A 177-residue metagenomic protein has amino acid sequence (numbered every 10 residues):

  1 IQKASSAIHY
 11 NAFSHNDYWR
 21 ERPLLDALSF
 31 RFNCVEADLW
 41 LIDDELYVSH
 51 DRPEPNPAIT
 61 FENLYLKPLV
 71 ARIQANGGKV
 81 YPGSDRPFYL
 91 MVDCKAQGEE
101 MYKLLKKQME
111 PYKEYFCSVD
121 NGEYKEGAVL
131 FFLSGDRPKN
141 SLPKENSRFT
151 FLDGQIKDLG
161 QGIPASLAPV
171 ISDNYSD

Functional and structural regions predicted by a protein language model:
I1-D177: Phosphate-group recognition and catalysis centered on beta-loop-alpha active-site segments
